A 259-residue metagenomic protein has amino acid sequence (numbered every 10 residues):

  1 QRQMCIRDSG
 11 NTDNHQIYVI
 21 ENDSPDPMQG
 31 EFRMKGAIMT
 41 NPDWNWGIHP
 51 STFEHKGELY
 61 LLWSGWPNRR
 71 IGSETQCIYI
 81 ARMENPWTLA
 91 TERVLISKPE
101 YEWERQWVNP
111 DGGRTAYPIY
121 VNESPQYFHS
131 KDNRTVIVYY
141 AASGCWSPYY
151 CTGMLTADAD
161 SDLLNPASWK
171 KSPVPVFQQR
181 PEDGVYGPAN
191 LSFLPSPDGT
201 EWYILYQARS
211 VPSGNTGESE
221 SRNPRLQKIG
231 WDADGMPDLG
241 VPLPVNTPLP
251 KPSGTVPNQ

Functional and structural regions predicted by a protein language model:
Q1-Q3, R7-Q259: Carbohydrate-active catalytic/glycan-binding domains of CAZyme proteins, especially the secreted or lumenal ectodomains
